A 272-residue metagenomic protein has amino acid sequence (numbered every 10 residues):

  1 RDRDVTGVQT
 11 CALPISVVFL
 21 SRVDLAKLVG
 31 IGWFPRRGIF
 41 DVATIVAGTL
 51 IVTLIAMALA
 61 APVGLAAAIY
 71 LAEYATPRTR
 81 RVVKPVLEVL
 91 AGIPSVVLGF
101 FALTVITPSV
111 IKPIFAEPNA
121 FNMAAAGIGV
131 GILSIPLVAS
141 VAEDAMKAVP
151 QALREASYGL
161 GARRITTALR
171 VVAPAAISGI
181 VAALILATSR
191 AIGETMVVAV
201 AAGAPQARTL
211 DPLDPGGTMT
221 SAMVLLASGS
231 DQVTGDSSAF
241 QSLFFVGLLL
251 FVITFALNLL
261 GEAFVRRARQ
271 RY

Functional and structural regions predicted by a protein language model:
R1-C11: Single conserved hydrophobic/aromatic residue that forms the stacking wall/gate of nucleotide- or nucleobase-binding
P14-A58, T76-P77, L225-F240: Periplasmic/extracellular loop-to-transmembrane helix junction in inner-membrane transport proteins
V17-A43, L98-I135: Membrane-interfacial helix termini and adjacent extracytoplasmic/periplasmic loops of multi-pass transporters
A60-V63, L87-S95, N119-E143, P174 (+2 more regions): Faces of alpha-helical transmembrane segments in polytopic inner-membrane proteins
V63-A102, S140-V141, R271-Y272: Cytoplasmic-entry segments and transmembrane alpha-helices of multi-pass inner-membrane transporters
K112, V198-F251: Interhelical loop and adjacent transmembrane-helix boundary motif in polytopic membrane transport permeases
V141-A142, M146-V149, Y158, R164-A202: Transmembrane alpha-helices
E143-K147, Q151-R154, Y158, S228-Y272: C-terminal transmembrane helix and the adjacent membrane-cytosol boundary/short C-terminal tail of inner/organellar
